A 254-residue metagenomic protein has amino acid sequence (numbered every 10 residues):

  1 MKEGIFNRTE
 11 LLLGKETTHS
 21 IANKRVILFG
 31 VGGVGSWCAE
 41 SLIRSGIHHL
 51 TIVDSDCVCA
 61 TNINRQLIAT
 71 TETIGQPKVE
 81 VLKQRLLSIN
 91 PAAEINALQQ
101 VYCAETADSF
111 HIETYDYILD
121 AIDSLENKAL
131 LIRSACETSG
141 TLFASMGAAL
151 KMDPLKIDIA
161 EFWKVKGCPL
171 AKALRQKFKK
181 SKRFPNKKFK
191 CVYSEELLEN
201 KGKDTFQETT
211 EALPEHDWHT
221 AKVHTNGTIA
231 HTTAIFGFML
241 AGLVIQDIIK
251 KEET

Functional and structural regions predicted by a protein language model:
M1-I27: N-terminal charged helix/coil linker that caps or initiates catalytic domains
K2, E113-Y117, I122-L130, L142 (+3 more regions): Glycine-rich phosphate/adenylate-binding loop
L28-G30, V53: Conserved N-terminal Rossmann-fold NAD(P)-binding element of oxidoreductases
V34: Hydrophobic/small residue at the entry helix of a nucleotide-binding pocket
I47, I52-N90: Glycine-rich phosphate-binding loop and adjoining beta1-alpha1-beta2 segment of Rossmann-like nucleotide-binding folds
Q99-A107: Conserved SAM/SAH-binding loop
T138-G140: A short helix->loop->beta-strand "cap" motif at the edges of active sites that frequently abuts
